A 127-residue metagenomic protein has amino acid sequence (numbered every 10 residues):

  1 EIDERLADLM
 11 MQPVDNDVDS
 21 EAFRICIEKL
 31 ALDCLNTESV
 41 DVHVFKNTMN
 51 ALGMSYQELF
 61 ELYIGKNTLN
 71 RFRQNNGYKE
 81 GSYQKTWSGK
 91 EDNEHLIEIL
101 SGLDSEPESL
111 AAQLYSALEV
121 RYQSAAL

Functional and structural regions predicted by a protein language model:
E1-L127: Flexible "arm" and connector segments at domain edges
